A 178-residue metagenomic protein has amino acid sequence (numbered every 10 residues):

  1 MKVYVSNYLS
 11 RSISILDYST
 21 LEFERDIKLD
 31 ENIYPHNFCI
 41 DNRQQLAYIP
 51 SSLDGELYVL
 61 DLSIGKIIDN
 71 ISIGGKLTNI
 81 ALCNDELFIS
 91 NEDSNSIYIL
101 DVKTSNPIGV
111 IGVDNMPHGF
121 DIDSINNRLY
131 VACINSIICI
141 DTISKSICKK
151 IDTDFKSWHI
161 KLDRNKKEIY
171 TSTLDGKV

Functional and structural regions predicted by a protein language model:
M1-V178: Predominantly soluble domains enriched in secretory-pathway, periplasmic, or organellar proteins
